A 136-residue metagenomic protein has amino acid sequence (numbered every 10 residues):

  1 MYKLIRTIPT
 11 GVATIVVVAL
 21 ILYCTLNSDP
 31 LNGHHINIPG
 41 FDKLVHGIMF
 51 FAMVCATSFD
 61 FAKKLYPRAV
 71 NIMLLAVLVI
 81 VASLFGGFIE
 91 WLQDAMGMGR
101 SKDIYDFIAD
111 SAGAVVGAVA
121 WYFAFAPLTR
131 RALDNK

Functional and structural regions predicted by a protein language model:
M1-F107, S111-K136: Bulky hydrophobic segments
